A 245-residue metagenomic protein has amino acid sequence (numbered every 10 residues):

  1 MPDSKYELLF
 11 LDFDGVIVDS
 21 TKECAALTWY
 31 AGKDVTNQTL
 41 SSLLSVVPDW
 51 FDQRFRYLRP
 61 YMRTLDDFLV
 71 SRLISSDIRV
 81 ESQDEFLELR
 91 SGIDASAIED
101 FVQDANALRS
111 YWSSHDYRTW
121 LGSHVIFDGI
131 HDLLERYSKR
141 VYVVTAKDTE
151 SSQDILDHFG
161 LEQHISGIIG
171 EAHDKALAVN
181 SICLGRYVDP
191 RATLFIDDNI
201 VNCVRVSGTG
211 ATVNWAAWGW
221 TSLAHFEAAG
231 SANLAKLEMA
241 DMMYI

Functional and structural regions predicted by a protein language model:
M1-R63, V70: Active-site neighborhood of HAD-like aspartate-dependent phosphohydrolases
Y6, S138, I165-S166, G210: Short, well-ordered alpha-helix to beta-strand connector turns
F10, I98-N106, S110-V143, A176-L177: Short, acidic loop-to-helix structural element flanking the phosphoryl-transfer center in phosphate-processing enzymes
V16, E23, T149, V201 (+1 more regions): Conserved Rossmann-like nucleotide-cofactor binding loop
W50-L121: A metal-dependent, Asp-based hydrolase signature
Y142-L194, I200-G208: Substrate-recognition "cap/lid" segment bordering the active-site pocket of phosphatases
G167-E171, S231-I245: Short acidic-hydrophobic, aromatic-tinged amphipathic segments that line or gate anion-handling sites
P190, L194-A235: Acidic, Mg2+-coordinating phosphoryl-transfer loop and its flanking beta/alpha structural elements, shared across
